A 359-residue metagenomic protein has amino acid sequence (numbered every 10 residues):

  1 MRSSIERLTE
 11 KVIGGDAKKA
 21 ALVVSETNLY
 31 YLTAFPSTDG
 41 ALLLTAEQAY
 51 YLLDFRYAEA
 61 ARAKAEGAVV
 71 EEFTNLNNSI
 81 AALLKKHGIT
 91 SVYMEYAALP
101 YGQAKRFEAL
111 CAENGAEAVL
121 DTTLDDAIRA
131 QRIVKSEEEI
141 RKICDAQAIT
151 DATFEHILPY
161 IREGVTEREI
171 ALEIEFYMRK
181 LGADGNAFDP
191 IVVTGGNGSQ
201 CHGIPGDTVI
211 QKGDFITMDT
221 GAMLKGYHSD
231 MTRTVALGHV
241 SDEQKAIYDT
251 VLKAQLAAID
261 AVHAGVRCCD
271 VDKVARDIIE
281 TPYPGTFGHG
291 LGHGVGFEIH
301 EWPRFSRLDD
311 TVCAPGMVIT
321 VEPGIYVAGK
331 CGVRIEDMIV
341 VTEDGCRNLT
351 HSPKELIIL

Functional and structural regions predicted by a protein language model:
M1-L359: Active-site neighborhoods and metal-handling regions in enzymes and metal-associated proteins
